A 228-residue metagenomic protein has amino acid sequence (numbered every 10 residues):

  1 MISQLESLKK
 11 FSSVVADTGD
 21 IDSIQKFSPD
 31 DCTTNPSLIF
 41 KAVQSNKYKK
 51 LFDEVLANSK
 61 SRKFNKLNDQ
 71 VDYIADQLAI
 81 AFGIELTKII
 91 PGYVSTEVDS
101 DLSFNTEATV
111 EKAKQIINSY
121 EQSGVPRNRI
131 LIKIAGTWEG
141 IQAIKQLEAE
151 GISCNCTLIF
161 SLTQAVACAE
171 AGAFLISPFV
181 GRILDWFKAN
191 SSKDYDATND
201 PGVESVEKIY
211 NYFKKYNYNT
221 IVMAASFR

Functional and structural regions predicted by a protein language model:
M1-G19: N- or domain-start disorder-to-order transition segments that initiate the globular core
S13-V15, D31-T33, Y93-S95, R129-K133 (+3 more regions): Structural preference for beta-strand elements that scaffold enzyme active sites
G19-I21, S37, D99-S103, A135-T137 (+3 more regions): Active-site beta-loop-alpha junctions enriched in small/polar residues
S28-D31, A143-C154, E170-I176: Glycine-enriched alpha-helix->loop->beta-strand junction motifs that scaffold or abut catalytic
N35, T96, I132, L147 (+1 more regions): Conserved, mostly hydrophobic/aromatic
L38-K41, N46-T137: Active-site beta->alpha loop and helix N-cap motifs at the rims of alpha/beta catalytic domains
F82, T87-K88, N118, I141-E150 (+1 more regions): Alpha-helix-loop-beta-strand connector modules within alpha/beta enzyme cores
N155, F160-R228: Catalytic alpha/beta core domains of metabolic enzymes, predominantly
